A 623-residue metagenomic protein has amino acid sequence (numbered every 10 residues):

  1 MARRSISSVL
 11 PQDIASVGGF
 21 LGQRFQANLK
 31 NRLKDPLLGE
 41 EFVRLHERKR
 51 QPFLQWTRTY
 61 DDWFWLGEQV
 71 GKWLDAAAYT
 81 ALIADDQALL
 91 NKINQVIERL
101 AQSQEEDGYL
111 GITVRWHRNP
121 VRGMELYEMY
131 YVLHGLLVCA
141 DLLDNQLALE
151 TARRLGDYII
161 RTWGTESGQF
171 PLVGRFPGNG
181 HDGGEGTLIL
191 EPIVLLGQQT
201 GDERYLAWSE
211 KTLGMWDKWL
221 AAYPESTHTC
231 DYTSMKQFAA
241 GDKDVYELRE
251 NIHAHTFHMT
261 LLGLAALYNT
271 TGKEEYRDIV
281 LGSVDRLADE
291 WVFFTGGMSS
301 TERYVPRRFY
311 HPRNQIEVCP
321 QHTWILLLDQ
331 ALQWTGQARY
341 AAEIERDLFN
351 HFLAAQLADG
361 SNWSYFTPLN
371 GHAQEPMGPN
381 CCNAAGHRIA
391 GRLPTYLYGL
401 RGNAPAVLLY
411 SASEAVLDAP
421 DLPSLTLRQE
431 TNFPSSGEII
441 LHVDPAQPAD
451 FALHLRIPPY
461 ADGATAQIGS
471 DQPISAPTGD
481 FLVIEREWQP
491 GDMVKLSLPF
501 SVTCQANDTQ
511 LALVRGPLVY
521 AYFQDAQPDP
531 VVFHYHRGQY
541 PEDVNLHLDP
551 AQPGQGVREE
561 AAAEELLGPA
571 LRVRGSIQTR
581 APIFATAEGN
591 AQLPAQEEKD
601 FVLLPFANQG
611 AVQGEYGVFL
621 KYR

Functional and structural regions predicted by a protein language model:
M1-Q87, N91, N119-L143, G183-R204 (+6 more regions): Aromatic (Trp/Tyr) and acidic
L37, W73, Q87-P120, E150 (+1 more regions): Helix-terminus loop motifs that line ligand-binding clefts
D85, A101-E105, D144, I160-G164 (+6 more regions): Helix-capping and short linker residues that terminate individual alpha-solenoid repeat units
R115-L126, L133, L149-G184, L190: Asp-box/WD-like beta-propeller blade repeats and closely related beta-sheet repeat scaffolds
W163-K236, K243-L248, A254: Solenoidal tandem-repeat scaffolds enriched in leucines and small polar residues
S209, V280, A342-N350, A355-H442 (+2 more regions): C-terminal beta-rich recognition modules with glycine/proline-rich loops and embedded aromatic residues
F451-H454, I484-S501, Q505: C-terminal beta-strand-rich structural cap/linker in extracellular carbohydrate-active enzymes
A461-R486, Q505-D508: Solvent-exposed beta-strand/loop surfaces of large extracellular or lumenal domains
